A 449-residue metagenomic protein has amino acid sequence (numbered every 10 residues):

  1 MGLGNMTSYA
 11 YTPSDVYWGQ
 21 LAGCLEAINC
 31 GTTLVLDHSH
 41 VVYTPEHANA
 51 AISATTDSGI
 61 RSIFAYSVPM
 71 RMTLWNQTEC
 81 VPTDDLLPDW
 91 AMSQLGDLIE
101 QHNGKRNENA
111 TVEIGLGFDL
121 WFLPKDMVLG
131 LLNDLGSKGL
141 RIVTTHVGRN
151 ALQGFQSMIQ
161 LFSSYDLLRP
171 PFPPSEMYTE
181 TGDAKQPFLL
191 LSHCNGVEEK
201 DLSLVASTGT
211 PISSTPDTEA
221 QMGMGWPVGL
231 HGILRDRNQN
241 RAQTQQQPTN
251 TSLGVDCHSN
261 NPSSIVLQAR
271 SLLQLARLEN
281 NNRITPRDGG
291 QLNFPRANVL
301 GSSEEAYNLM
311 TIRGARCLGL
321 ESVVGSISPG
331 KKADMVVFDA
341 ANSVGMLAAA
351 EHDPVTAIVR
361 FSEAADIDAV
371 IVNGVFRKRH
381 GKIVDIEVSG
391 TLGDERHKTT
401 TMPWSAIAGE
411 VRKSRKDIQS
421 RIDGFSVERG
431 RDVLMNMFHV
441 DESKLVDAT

Functional and structural regions predicted by a protein language model:
M1-S39, Y43-I60, A91-E108, R412 (+1 more regions): Alpha-helical scaffold segments that flank or form the walls of functional sites
M1-V16, R71-P88, A151-F188, T208-P211 (+1 more regions): Active-site gating loops and adjacent loop-to-helix segments of metal-dependent hydrolytic enzymes
G31, T55, L116, L191 (+9 more regions): Divalent metal-coordination and catalytic microenvironments
T32, I60, L140, G209-T210: A structural motif
E46-K200: Metal-coordinating catalytic core of metallo-dependent amide/deamination hydrolases
R169, S175, T181-K185, L230-N342: His/Asp/Glu-enriched, well-ordered alpha-helical/loop segment that forms or immediately abuts the divalent-metal
V197-K200, L204-N238, Q246-D256: A conserved active-site cap/scaffold subdomain adjacent to cofactor or substrate pockets
E304-T449: Active-site microenvironment of metallo-dependent hydrolases
